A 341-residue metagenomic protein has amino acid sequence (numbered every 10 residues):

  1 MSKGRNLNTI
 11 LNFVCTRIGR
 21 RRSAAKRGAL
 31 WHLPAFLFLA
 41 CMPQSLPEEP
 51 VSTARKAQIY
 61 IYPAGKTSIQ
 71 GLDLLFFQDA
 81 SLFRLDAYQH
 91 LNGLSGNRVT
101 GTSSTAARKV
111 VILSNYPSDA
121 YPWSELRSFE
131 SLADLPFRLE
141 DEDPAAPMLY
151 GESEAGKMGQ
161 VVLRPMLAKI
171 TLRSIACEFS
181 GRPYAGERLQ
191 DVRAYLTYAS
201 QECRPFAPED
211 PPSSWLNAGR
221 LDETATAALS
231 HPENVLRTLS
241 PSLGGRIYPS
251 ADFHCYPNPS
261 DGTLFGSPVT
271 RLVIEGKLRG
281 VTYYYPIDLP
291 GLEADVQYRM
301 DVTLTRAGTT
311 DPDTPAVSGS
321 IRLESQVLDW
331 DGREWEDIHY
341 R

Functional and structural regions predicted by a protein language model:
M1-A25: N-terminal secretory signal peptides that target proteins for export/translocation
N6, A29-W31, G276, G291: Short linear sequence motifs
V14, G19, A35, E293 (+1 more regions): Intrinsic structural disorder/low-complexity segments
A25-G28, M158: Hydrophobic alpha-helical segments, principally membrane-spanning helices and signal/leader peptides
G28-A40: Bacterial N-terminal signal peptides
C41-R341: Extracytoplasmic cysteine-anchoring/structural motifs
